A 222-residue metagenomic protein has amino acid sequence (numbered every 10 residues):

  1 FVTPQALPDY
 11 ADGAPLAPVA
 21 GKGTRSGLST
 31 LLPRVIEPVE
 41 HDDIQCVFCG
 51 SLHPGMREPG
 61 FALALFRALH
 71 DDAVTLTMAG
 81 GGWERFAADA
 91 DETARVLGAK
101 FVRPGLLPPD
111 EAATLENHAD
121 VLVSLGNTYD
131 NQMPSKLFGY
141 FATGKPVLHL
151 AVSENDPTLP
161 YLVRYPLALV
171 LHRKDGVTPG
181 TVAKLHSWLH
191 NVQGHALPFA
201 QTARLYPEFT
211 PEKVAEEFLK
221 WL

Functional and structural regions predicted by a protein language model:
T3-A6: Carbohydrate-associated surface elements
P8, D12-E40: A short helix/loop element that forms part of the nucleotide-sugar donor recognition site in Leloir-type
P38-M56: Conserved donor-binding/catalytic core segment of Leloir-type glycosyltransferases
D43, A73-G82, A87-E111: Nucleotide-activated donor-binding/catalytic signature segment of Leloir-type glycosyltransferases, i.e., the conserved
C46, F61-L65, L76, F218: A structural motif in glycosyltransferase catalytic domains
H53-A68: A conserved mid-protein helix/loop that constitutes part of the nucleotide-sugar donor-binding site
P109, T178, P207-A215: Amphipathic alpha-helical segment in the mid-to-C-terminal domain of diverse UDP/GDP-sugar glycosyltransferases
N117-E208: Catalytic binding pocket for nucleotide-activated donors in carbohydrate/polymer assembly enzymes
